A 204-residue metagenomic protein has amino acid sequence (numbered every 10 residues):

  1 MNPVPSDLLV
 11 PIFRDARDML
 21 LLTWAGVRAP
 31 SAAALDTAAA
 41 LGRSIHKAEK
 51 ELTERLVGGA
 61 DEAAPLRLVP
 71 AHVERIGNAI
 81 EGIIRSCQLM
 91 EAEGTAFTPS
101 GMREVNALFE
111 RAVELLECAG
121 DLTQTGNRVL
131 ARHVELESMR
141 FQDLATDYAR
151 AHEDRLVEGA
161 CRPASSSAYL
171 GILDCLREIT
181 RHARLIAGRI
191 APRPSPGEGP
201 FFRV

Functional and structural regions predicted by a protein language model:
M1-V204: Cytosolic, long alpha-helical scaffolding segments
